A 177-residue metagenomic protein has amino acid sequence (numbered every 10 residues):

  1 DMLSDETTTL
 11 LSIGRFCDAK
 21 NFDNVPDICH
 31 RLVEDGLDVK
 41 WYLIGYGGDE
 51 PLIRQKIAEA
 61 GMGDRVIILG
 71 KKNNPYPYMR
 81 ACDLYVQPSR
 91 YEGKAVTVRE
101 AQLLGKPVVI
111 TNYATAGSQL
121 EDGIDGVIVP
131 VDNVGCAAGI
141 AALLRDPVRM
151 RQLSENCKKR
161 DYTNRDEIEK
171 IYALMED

Functional and structural regions predicted by a protein language model:
M2-K20, P26-C29: Conserved donor-binding/catalytic core segment of Leloir-type glycosyltransferases
R54-G70: Nucleotide-activated donor-binding/catalytic signature segment of Leloir-type glycosyltransferases, i.e., the conserved
K71, R90: Aromatic "clamp/platform" in nucleotide-sugar-dependent glycosyltransferases that forms part of the donor/acceptor
E100, Y113-G123, V127-I128: Short acidic/histidine- and often glycine-rich active-site loop of Leloir-type glycosyltransferases that engages
P107-T111: Short hydrophobic beta-strand element within catalytic cores of glycosyltransferases and related nucleotide-activated
D122-G123, V127-N133, A142-P147: Conserved acidic donor-binding segment of nucleotide-sugar-dependent glycosyltransferases
R149-T163, K170: A short, well-ordered alpha-helix in the C-terminal region of glycosyltransferases
